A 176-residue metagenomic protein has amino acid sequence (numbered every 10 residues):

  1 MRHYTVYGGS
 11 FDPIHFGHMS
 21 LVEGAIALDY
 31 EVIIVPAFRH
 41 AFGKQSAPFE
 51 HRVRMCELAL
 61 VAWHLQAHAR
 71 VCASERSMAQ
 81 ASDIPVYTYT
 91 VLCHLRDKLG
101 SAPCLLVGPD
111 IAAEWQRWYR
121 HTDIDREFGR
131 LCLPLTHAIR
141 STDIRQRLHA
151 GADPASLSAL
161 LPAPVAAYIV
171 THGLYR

Functional and structural regions predicted by a protein language model:
M1-R176: Nucleotidyltransferase catalytic core that binds NTPs
